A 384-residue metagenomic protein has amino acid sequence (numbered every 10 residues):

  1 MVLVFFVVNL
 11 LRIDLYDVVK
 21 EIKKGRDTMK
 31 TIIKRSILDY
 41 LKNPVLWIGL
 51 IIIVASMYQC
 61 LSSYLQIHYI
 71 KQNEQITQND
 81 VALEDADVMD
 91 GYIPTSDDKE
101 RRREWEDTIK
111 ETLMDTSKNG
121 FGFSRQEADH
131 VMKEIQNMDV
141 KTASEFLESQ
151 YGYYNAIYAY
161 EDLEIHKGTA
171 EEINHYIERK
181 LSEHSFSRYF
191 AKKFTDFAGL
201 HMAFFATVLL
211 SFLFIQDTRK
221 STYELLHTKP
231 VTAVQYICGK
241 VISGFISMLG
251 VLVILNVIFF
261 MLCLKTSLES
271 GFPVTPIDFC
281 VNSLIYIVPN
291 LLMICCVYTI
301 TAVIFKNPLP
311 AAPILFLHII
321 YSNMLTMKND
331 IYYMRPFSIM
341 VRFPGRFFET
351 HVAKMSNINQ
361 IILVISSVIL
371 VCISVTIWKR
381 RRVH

Functional and structural regions predicted by a protein language model:
F5-T28: Short, Lys/Arg-enriched N-terminal segments with co-localized hydrophobic residues within the first ~10-30 amino acids
V18, S62-T112, T116, I177-F186 (+1 more regions): Terminal transmembrane helical anchor/hairpin motif
K24-I53, V383: Aromatic- and glycine-rich beta-strand/loop motifs that create alpha-glucan
D39, Q216, L264, V303 (+1 more regions): Transmembrane helix-loop junction
I52-R101, E145, Y154-V208, L213 (+1 more regions): Secretory targeting signals
L83-I157: N-terminal accessory alpha/beta regions
L210-K229: Transmembrane helix boundary and interhelical loop/hinge segments in multi-pass membrane proteins
T232-A233: Short coil/turn motifs that cap or connect alpha-helices
